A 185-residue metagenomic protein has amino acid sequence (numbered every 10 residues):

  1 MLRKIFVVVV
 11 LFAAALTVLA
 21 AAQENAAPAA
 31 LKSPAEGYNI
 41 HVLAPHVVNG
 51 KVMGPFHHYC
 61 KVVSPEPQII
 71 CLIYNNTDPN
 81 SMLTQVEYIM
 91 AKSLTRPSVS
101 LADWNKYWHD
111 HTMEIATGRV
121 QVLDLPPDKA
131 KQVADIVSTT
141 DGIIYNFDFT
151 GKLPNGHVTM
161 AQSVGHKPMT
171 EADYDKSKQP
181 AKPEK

Functional and structural regions predicted by a protein language model:
M1-V8: Bacterial N-terminal signal peptides that target proteins for export
V8-T17: Bacterial N-terminal signal peptides
A20-A22: Boundary at the C-terminal end of the N-terminal hydrophobic targeting segment
E24-L72, D78-K185: Primary mode marks residue(s) on the alpha4-beta5-alpha5 output face of response regulator receiver
